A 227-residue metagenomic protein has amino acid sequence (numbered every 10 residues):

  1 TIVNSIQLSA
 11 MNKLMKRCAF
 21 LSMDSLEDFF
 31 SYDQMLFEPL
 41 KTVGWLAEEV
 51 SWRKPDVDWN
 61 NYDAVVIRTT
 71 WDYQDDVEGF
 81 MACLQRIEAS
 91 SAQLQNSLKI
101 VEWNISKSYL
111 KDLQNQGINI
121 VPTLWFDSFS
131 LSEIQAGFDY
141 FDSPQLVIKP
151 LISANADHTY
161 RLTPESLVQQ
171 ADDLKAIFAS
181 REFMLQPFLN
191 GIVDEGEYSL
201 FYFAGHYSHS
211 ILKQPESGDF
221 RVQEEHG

Functional and structural regions predicted by a protein language model:
S9, D157-G227: Phosphate-binding site of ATP-dependent enzymes
K13-A19: Extreme N-terminal starter segment of soluble prokaryotic enzymes
D24-D127: Conserved N-proximal alpha/beta basic substrate-recognition cap immediately N-terminal to, or forming the N-lobe
V66-R68, V147, M184: Structural motif
K99-V101, D127-L131, L151-N155, E165-L167 (+1 more regions): Short acidic/polar capping segments at secondary-structure boundaries
G117-L146: Rossmann-like NAD(P)H-binding beta-loop-alpha module
